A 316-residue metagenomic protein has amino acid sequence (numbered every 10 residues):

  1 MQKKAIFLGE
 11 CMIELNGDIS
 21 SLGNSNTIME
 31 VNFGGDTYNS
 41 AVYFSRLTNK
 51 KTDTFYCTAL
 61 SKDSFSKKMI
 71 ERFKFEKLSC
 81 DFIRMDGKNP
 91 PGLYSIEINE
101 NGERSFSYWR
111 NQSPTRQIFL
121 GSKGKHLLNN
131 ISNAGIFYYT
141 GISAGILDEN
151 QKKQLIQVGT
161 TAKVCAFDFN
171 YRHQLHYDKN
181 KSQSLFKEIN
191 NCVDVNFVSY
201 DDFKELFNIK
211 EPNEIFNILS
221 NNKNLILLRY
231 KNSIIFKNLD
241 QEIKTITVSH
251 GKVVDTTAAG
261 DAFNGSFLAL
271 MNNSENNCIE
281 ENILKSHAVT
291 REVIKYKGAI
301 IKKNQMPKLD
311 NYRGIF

Functional and structural regions predicted by a protein language model:
M1-F75: Glycine-rich phosphate/adenosyl-contacting loop at the front of the ribokinase-like
G9-C11, I142, F169, A262: Active-site metal-binding loops of divalent metal-dependent hydrolases
F44, S199, G260: Short, conserved phosphate/pyrophosphate- and ester-handling motifs at nucleotide-, phospho-/glycolipid
K51-G141, T161, D310-F316: Conserved N-terminal subdomain of the carbohydrate kinase-like
L128-S132, I189-N190, S220: A short, aliphatic-rich alpha-helical micro-motif
I136, T140-E214, S233: Conserved beta-alpha-beta core of the PfkB/ribokinase-like small-molecule kinase fold
V195-F203, I215-V248: Conserved phosphate-donor
V248-F316: Conserved post-catalytic alpha-helical subdomain immediately downstream of the catalytic base and nucleotide-binding
